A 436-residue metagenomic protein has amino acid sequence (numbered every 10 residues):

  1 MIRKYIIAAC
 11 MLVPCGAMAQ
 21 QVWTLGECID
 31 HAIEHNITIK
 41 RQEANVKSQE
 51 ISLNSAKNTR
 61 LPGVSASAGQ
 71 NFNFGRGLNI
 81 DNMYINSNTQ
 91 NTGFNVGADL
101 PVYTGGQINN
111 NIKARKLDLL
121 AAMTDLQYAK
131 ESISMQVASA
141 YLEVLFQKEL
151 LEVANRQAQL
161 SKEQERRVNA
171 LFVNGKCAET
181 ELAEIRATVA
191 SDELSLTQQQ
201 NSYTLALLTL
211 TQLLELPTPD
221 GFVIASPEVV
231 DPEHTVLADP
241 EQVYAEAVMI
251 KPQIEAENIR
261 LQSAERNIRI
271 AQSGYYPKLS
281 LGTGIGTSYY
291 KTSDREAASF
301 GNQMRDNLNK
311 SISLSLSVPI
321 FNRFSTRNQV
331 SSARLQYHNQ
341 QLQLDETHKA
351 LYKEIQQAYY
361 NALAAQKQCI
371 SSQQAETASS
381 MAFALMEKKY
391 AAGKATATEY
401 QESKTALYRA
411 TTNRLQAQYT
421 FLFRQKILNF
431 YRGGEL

Functional and structural regions predicted by a protein language model:
M1-I29, I33-N36, F421, L428 (+1 more regions): Bacterial Sec-dependent N-terminal signal peptides
A19-S65, G69, G75, T218 (+3 more regions): Bacterial Sec-pathway N-terminal export signals of envelope proteins
Q20, S67-L100, P227-T235, R269 (+1 more regions): Small/polar, glycine/serine/threonine/aspartate-rich low-complexity segments that form flexible
K40-A44, K57-N58, N88, V102-K130 (+7 more regions): Sec/SRP-type N-terminal targeting helices
A44, L194-L216, E376-G434: Short segments within alpha-helical structural elements
N95-G97, Y141, Y244, S313-S315 (+1 more regions): Membrane-embedded beta-strand positions in outer-membrane beta-barrel channels/transporters
S132-E246, N361, A365, L407: Periplasmic alpha-helical coiled-coil/stalk elements that build and connect Gram-negative outer-membrane
